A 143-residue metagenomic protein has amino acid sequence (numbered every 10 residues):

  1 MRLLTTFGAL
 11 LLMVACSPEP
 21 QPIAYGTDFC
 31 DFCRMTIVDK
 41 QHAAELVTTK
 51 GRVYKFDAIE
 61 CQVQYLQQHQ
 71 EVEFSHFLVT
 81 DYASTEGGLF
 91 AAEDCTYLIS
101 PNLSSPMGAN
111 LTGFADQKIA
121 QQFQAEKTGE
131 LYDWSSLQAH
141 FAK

Functional and structural regions predicted by a protein language model:
M1-A9: Sec-dependent signal peptide recognition, specifically the positively charged N-region followed immediately by
L12-A15: C-terminal motif of bacterial Sec signal peptides marking the signal peptidase cleavage site
S17-E19: Bacterial signal peptide processing site
G26: Short metal-coordination and nucleic-acid-contact micro-motifs, chiefly zinc-binding Cys/His arrays
D31-E71: Post-signal-peptide N-terminal segment of Sec-exported extracytoplasmic proteins
Q41-V47, E93-P106: Short aromatic-glycine-(Arg/Gly/Cys) micro-motifs in beta-strand/loop hairpins
K55-E93, Y97: Mature extracytoplasmic domains of secretory-pathway proteins
A115-K143: C-terminal partner/receptor-binding element of secreted or periplasmic proteins
